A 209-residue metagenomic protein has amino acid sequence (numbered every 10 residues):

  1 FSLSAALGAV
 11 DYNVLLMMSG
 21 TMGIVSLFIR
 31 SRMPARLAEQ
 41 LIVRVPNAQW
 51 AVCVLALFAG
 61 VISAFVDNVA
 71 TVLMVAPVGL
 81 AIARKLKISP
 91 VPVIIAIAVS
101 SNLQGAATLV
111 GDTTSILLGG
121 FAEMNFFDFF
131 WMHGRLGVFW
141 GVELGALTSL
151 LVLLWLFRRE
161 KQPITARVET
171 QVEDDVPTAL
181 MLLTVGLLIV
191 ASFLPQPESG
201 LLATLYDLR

Functional and structural regions predicted by a protein language model:
F1, P46-V54, I97-V110, S115 (+1 more regions): Small-residue-rich segments of transmembrane alpha-helices in multi-pass membrane proteins, especially helix faces
F1-S26, G134-R209: Hydrophobic transmembrane alpha-helices of multi-pass small-molecule transporters
S4-V91: Membrane-embedded alpha-helical segments and adjacent helix-loop junctions characteristic of multi-pass solute
S31-A35, R44, V69, L73 (+5 more regions): Membrane-interface elements of multi-pass transporters and channels
R32, I94, P177: Charged, alpha-helix-enriched surfaces in structured cytosolic catalytic cores of large nucleotide-utilizing machines
I82-V172: Membrane-core helix-loop-helix motifs of multi-pass transport proteins
